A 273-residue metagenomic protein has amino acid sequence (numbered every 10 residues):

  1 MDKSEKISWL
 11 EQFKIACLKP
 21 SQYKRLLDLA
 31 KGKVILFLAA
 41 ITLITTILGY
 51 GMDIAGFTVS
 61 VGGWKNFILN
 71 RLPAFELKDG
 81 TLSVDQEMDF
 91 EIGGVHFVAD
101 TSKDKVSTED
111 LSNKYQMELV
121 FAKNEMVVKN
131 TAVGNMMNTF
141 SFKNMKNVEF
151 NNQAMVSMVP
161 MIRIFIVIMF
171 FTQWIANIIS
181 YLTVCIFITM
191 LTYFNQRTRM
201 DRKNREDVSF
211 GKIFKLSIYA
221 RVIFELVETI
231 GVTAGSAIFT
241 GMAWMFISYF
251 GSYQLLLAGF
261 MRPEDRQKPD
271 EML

Functional and structural regions predicted by a protein language model:
M1-F67: Internal alpha-helical transmembrane segments
M1-I7, R266-L273: Low-complexity, intrinsically disordered extramembrane tails and loops of integral membrane proteins
A30-Y50, T108, S112-K114, I162-L182: Hydrophobic alpha-helical transmembrane segments
G49-A55, F75-G80, I247-F260: Short, highly charged low-complexity linear segments
T58-V159: Long, solvent-exposed extracytoplasmic domains/loops
N152-P269: Hydrophobic alpha-helical transmembrane segments and adjacent short intramembrane/lumenal linkers of inner/organellar
